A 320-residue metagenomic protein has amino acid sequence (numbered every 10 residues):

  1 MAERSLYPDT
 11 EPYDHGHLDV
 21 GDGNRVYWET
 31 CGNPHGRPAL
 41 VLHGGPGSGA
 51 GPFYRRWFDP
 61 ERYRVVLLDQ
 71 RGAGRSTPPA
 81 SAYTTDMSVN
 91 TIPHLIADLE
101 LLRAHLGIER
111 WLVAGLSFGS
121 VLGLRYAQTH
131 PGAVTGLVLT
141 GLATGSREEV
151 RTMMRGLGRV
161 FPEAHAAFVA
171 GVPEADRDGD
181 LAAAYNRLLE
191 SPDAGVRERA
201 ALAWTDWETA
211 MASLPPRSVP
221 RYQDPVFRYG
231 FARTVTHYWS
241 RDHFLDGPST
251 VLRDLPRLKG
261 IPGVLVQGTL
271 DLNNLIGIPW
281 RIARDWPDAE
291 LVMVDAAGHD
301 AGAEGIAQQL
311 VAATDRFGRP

Functional and structural regions predicted by a protein language model:
G21-P79, T85: Conserved HGGG/HGGXW glycine-rich cap/lid loop of the alpha/beta-hydrolase fold
P93-W111: Conserved acidic catalytic loop of the alpha/beta-hydrolase fold
E109-E148: Conserved hydrolase catalytic core segment
V134-A184: A catalytic-pocket lid/entrance helix-loop region that shapes and gates access to the active site across common
L258-K259, L265-Q267: Short beta-strand/loop motif that positions the catalytic acidic residue of the alpha/beta-hydrolase fold
L272-I278: Conserved alpha/beta-hydrolase "acid-adjacent" motif
P279, A283-D300: Catalytic histidine neighborhood in serine/cysteine hydrolases with alpha/beta-hydrolase-type architecture
A297-Q309: Catalytic histidine-centered segment of alpha/beta-hydrolase-like enzymes
